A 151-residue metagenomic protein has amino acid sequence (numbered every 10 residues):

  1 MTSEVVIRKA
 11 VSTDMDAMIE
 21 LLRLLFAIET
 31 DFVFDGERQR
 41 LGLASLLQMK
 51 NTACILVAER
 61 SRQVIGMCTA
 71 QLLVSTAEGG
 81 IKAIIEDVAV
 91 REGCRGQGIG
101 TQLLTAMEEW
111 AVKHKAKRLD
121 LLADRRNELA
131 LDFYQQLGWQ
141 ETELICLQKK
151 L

Functional and structural regions predicted by a protein language model:
V6-M18: A short beta-loop-alpha structural element at the N-terminal edge of CoA-dependent acyl/N-acetyltransferase catalytic
E20-S45: Conserved GNAT-fold acetyl-CoA-binding loop/helix
L47-L56, I84: A short helix-loop-beta-strand connector motif used in the catalytic cores of GNAT acetyltransferases and, in some
V57, Q63-L72, A89: Conserved beta-strand in the GNAT
V74-I85, R95, T142: A conserved beta-turn-beta hairpin within the catalytic core of GNAT-like acetyltransferases that forms part
V90, G96-E109, Q136: Conserved acetyl-CoA-binding loop-helix of GNAT-fold acetyltransferases
T101, K113, R125-E143: Conserved active-site alpha-helix within GNAT-family acetyltransferase domains
L104, V112-L122: Conserved GNAT acetyl-CoA-binding A-motif
